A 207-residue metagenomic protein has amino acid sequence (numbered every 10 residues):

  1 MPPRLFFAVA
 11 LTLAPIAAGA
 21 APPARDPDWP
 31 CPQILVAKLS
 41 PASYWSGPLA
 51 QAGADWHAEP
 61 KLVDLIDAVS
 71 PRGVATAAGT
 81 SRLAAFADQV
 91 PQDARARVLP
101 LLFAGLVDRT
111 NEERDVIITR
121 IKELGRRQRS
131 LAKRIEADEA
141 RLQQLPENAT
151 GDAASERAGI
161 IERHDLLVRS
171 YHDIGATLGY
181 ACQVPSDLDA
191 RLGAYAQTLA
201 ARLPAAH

Functional and structural regions predicted by a protein language model:
M1-L5: Positively charged n-region of N-terminal signal peptides that target proteins for export
F6-I16: Bacterial N-terminal signal peptides
A20-V98: N-terminal Sec/ER secretory leader and immediately downstream segment of secreted/extracellular precursors
Q89-T119: Short, charge-rich amphipathic alpha-helices with coiled-coil/heptad character
I117, L124, Q128-A149: Non-transmembrane amphipathic alpha-helical segments
G151-H207: Alpha-helical oligomerization segments
